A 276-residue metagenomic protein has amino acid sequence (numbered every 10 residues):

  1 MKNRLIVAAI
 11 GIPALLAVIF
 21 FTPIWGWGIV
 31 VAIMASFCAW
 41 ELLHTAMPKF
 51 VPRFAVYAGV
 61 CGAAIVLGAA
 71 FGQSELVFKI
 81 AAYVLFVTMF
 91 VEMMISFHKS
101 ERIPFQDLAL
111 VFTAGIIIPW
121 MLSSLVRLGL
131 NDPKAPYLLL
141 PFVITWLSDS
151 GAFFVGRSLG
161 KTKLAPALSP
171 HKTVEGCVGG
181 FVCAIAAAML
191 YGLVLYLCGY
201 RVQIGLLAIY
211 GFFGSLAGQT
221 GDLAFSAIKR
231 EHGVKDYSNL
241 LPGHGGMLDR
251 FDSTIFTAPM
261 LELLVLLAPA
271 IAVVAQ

Functional and structural regions predicted by a protein language model:
M1-F212: Membrane-embedded alpha-helical bundles of polytopic integral membrane proteins
F153-G156, K229, T257: Generic transmembrane alpha-helix signature in multi-pass membrane proteins, especially transporters/channels
F213-G218: Transmembrane alpha-helix interface/packing and boundary motifs in multi-pass membrane proteins, characterized by
R230-T254: Interfacial loop-to-transmembrane junctions
R250-L266: Final/C-terminal transmembrane alpha-helix of multipass membrane proteins
L263-Q276: Juxtamembrane boundary at the C-terminal end of a transmembrane helix
